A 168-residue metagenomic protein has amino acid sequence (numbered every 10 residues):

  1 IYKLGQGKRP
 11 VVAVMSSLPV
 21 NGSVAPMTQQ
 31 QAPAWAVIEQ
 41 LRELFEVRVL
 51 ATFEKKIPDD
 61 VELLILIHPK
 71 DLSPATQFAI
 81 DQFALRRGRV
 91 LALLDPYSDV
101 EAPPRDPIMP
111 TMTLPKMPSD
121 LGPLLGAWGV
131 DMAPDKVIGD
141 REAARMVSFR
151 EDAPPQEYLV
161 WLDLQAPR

Functional and structural regions predicted by a protein language model:
Y2-R168: Short, surface-exposed patches at the edges or C-terminal ends of soluble domains, predominantly
